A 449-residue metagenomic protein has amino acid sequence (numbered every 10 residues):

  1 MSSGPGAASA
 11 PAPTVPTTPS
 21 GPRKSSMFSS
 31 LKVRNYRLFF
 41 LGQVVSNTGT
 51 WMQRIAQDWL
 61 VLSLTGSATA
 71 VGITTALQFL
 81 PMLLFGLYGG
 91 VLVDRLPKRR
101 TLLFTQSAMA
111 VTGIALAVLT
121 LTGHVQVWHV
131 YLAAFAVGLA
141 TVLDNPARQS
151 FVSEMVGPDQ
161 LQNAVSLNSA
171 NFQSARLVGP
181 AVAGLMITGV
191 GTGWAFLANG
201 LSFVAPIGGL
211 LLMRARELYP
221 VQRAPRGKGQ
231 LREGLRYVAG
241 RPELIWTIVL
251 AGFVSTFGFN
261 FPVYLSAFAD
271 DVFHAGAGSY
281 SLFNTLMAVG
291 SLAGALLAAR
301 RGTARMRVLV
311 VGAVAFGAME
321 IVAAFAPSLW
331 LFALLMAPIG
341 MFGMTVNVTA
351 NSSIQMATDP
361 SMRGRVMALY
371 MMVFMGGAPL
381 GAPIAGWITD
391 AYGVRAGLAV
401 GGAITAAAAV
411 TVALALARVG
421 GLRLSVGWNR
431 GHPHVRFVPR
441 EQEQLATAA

Functional and structural regions predicted by a protein language model:
S2-A449: Alpha-helical transmembrane-bundle signature of multi-pass membrane transport and export proteins
